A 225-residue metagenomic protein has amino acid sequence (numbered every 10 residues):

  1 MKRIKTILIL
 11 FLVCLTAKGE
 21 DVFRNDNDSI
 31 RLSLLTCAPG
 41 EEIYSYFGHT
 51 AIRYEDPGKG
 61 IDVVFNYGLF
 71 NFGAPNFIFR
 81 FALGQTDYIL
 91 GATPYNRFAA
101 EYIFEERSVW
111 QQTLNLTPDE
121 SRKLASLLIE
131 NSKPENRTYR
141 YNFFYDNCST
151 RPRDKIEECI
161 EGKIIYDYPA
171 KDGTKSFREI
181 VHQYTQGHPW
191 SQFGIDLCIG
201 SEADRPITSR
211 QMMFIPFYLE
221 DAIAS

Functional and structural regions predicted by a protein language model:
K2-L10: Sec-dependent signal peptide recognition, specifically the positively charged N-region followed immediately by
L10-G19: Hydrophobic h-region of N-terminal signal peptides that target proteins for export in Gram-negative bacteria
E20-S225: Soluble extramembrane regions of membrane proteins in the secretory/endomembrane system
